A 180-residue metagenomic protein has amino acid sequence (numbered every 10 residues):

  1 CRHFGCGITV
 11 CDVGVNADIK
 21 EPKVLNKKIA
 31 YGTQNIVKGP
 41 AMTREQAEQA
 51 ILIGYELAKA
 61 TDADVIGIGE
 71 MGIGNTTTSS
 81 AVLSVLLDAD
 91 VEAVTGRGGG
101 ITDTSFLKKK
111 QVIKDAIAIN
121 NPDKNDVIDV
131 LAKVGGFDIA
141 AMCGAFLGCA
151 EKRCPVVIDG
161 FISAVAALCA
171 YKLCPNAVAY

Functional and structural regions predicted by a protein language model:
C1-Y180: N-terminal loops that bind phosphate or other acidic moieties and the adjacent beta-alpha structural core
